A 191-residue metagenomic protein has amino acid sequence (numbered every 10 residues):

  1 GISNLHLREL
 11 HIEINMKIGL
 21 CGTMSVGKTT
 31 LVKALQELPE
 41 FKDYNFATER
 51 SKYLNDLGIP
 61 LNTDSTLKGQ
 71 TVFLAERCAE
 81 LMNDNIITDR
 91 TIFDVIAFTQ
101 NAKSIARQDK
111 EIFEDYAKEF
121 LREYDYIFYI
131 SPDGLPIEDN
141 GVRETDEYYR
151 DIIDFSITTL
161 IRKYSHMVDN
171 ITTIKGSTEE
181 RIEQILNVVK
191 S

Functional and structural regions predicted by a protein language model:
L5-L7: Short hydrophobic targeting helices and cationic amphipathic motifs that mediate membrane/organellar targeting
L20: Hydrophobic anchor at the beta1->P-loop junction of P-loop NTPases
M24: The conserved Walker
K28: Conserved lysine of the Walker
Q36-C78: Conserved substrate/cofactor phosphate-moiety recognition/catalytic segment in nucleotide-dependent phosphotransferases
Q70-L121: Glycine-rich phosphate-binding loop used to anchor ATP phosphates in small-molecule kinases, encompassing both
K103-G176: A glycine- and Lys/Arg-enriched "phosphate-lid" helix/loop adjacent to the NTP-binding pocket of small-molecule kinases
